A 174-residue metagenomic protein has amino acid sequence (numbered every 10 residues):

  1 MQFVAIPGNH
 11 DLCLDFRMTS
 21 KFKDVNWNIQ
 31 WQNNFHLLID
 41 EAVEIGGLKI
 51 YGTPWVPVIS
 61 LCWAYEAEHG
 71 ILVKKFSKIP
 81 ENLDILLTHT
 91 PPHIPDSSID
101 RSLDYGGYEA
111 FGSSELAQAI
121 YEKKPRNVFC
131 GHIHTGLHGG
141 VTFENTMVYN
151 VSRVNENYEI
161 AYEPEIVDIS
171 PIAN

Functional and structural regions predicted by a protein language model:
M1, D84, R126: Conserved acidic residues
V4-A5, N127-F129: A short beta-strand/loop micro-motif in the catalytic core of glycosyltransferases that engages the nucleotide-sugar
V4-F111, R153, I172: Conserved catalytic scaffold of divalent metal-dependent phosphoesterases
T19, A64-E66, I99-S102, H132 (+3 more regions): Generic preference for flexible, low-structure residues
A42-G46, E115-N127, H134-N174: Binuclear metal-dependent phosphoesterase catalytic core
T88, C130-H132: Short beta-strand scaffold positions
